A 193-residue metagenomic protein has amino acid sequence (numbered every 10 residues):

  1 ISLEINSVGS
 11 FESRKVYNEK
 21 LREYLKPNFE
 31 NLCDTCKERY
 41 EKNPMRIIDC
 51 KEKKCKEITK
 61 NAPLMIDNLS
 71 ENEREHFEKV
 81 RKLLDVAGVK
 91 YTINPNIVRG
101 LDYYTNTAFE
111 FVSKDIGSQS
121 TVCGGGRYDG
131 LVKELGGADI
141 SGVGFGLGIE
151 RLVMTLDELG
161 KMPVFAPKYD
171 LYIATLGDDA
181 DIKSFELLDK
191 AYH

Functional and structural regions predicted by a protein language model:
I1-H193: TRNA-recognition modules of translation machinery and tRNA-sensing kinases, especially anticodon-binding
